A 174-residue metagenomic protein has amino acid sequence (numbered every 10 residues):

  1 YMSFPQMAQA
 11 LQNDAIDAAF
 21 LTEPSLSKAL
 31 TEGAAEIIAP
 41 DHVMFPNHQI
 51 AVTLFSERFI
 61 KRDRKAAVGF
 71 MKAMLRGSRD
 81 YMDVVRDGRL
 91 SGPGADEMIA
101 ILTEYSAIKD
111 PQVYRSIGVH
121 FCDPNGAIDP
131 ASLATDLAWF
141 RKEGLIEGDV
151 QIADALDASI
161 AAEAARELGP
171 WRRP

Functional and structural regions predicted by a protein language model:
Y1-N13, L21-P24: Short helix-initiation/N-cap motifs at beta->coil->alpha
P5, F45-V52: Extracytoplasmic ligand-binding site segments that recognize negatively charged/polar headgroups
D17-T22, I37-I38: Paired acidic/hydrophobic, glycine-rich loop segments that form the ligand-binding mouth/hinge of periplasmic-binding
K28-H42: Ligand-binding "clamshell"
Q49-K65: A bilobed periplasmic-binding-protein/Venus flytrap-type ligand-binding module shared by bacterial periplasmic
K61-E147: Secondary-structure end/capping motifs
A134-P174: Conserved C-terminal helix/tail region of periplasmic/extracytoplasmic solute-binding proteins
